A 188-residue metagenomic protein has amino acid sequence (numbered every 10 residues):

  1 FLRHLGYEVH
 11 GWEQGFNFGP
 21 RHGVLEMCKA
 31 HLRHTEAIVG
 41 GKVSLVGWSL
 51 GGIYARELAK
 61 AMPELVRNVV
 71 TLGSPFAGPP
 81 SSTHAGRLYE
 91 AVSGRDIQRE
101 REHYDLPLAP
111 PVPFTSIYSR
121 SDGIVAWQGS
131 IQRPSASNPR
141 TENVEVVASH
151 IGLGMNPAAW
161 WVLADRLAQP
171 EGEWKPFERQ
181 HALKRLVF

Functional and structural regions predicted by a protein language model:
H4-W12, R21-V112, I117: Serine-dependent carboxylesterase/thioesterase catalytic core of lipase-like alpha/beta-hydrolase/SGNH enzymes
G15-N17: Glycine-rich phosphate/ribose-binding loops and adjacent secondary-structure elements that form binding surfaces
G19-R21, L153: A generic structural signal for short coil/turn motifs at secondary-structure boundaries
P111-F188: C-terminal catalytic-base region of ester-bond hydrolases, centering on the histidine of the charge-relay
